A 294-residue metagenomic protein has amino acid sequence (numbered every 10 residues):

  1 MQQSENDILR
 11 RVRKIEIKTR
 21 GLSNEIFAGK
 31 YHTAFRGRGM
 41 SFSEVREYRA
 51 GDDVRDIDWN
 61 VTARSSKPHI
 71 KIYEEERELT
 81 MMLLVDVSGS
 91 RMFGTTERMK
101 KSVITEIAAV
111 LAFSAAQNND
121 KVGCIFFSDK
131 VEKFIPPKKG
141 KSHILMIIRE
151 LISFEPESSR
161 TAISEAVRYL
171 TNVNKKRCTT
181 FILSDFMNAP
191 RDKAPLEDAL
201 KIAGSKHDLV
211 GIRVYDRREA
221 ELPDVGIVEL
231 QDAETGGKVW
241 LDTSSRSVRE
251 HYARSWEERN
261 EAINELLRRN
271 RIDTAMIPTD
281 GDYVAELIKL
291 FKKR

Functional and structural regions predicted by a protein language model:
M1-F35, E44, N172-K176, D192-R294: Von Willebrand factor type A / integrin I
M1-K138, T179, L183-S184, P190-R191 (+2 more regions): An amphipathic, basic-hydrophobic helix/alpha-beta surface used to engage anionic, phosphate-rich ligands or surfaces
P68-I70, A166-Y169, L196-D198: A generic local structural motif
R91, T95, L151-E155, R271: Short amphipathic alpha-helical interaction patches enriched in hydrophobic/aromatic residues with interspersed Lys/Arg
S102, E157-S164, R254-E257: Conserved phosphate-coordination/catalytic loops
I107, E165-Y169, R259: Well-ordered alpha-helical segments embedded in enzymatic catalytic cores
F134-R149, K292-K293: Short, electropositive alpha-helical surface patch
H143-C178, P190, R217: Von Willebrand factor
